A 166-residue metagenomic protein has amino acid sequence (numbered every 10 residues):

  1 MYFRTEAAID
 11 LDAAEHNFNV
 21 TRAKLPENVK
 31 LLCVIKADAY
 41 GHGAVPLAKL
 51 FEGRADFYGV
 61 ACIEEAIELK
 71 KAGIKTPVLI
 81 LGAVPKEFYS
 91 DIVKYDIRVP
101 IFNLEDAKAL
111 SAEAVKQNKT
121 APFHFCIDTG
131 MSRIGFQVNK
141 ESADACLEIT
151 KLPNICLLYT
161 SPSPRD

Functional and structural regions predicted by a protein language model:
M1-Y2: Gly-rich Lys/Arg/Thr-decorated short loops/hinges at beta-loop-alpha junctions or inter-strand turns that position
T5-A8, A13-H16, V29-L158: Active-site-proximal beta-alpha core segment in soluble small-molecule metabolic enzymes
R22-E27: Glycine-rich phosphate/diphosphate-binding loops that line cofactor/substrate pockets in enzymes
Y159-D166: Conserved small/polar residues in nucleotide/adenosyl-binding loops
